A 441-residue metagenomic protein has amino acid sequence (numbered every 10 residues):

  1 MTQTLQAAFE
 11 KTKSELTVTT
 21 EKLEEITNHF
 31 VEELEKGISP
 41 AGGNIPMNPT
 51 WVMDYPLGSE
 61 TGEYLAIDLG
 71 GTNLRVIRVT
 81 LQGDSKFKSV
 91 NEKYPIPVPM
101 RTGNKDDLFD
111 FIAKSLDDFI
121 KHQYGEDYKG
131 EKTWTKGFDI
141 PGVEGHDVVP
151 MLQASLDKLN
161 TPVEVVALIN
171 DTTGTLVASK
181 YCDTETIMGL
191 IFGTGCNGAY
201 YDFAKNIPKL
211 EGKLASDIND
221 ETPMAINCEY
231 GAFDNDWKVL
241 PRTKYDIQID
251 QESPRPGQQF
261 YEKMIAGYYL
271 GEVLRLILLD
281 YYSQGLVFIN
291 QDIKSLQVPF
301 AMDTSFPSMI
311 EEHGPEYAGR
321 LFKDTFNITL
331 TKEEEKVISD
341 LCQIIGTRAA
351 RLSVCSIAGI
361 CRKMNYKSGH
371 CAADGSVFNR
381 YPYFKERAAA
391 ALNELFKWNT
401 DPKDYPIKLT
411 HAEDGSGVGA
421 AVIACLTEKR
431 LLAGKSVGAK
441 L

Functional and structural regions predicted by a protein language model:
M1-Y128, D157, C182, K244-L441: ATP-binding/phosphotransfer module of carbohydrate and carboxylate kinases, centering on a glycine-rich
L69, D139-E144, E164-T173, G189-F192 (+3 more regions): Active-site nucleophile and cofactor-binding loops and adjacent substrate-binding regions of central metabolic enzymes
R78-T80, K129, N170, I191-G193 (+1 more regions): Glycine-rich, histidine-containing beta strand-loop boundary motifs that form or position
S85-S89, G137-G145, L176-R275, L279-Y281 (+2 more regions): Glycine-rich phosphate-binding loop of actin/hexokinase-like ATP-binding domains
K93-A113, D117, E126, G130-K180 (+4 more regions): Glycine-rich phosphate-binding loop and adjoining helix at the ATP-binding site of ATP-dependent phosphoryl-transfer
